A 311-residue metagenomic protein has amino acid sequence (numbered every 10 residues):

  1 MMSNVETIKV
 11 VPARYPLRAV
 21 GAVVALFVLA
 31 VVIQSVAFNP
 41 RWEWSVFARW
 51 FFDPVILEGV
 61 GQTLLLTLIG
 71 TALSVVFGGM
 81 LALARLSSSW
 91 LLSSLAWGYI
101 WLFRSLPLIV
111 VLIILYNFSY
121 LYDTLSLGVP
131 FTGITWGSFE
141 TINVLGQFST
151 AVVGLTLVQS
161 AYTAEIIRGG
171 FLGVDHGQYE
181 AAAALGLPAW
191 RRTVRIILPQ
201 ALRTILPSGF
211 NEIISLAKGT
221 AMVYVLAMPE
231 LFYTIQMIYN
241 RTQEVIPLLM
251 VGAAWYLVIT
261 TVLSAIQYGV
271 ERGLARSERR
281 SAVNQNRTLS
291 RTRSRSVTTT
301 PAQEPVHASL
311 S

Functional and structural regions predicted by a protein language model:
M1-S311: Transmembrane alpha-helices and adjacent helix-loop boundaries
